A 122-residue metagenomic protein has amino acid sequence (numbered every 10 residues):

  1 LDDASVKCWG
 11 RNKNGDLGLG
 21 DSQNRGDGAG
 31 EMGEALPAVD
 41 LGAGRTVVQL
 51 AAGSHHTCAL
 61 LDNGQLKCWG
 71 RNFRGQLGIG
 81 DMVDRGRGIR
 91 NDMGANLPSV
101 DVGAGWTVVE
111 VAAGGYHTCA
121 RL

Functional and structural regions predicted by a protein language model:
L1-D2, A52-S54, L61-D62, A113-G115 (+1 more regions): Residue-level detector of Asp-centered blade-edge/turn motifs that repeat once per structural unit in beta-propeller
D2-S5, R11-N14, G42, D62-Q65 (+2 more regions): Acidic glycine-/aspartate-rich tracts in secreted/extracellular proteins
K7-M32, G70-M93: Short glycine/serine- and acidic-residue-enriched loop/turn motifs that recur at repeat junctions
C8, H56-A59, C68, H117-A120: Conserved core positions of repeat-based scaffolds
V47, S54-T57, V108, G115-T118: Conserved positions at the start
